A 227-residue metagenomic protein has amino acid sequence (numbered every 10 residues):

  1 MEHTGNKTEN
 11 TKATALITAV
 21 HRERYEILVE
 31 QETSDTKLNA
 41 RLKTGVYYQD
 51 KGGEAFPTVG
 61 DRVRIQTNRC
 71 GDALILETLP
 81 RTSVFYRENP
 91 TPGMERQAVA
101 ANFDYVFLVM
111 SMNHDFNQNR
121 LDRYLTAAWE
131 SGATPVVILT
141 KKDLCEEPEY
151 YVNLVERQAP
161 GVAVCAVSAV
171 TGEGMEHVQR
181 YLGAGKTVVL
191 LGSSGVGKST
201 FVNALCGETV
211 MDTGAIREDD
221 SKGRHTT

Functional and structural regions predicted by a protein language model:
M1-Q118: N-terminal accessory targeting/assembly segments
K12, G185, E208: Short coil/loop residues immediately preceding or within conserved phosphate-binding loops of NTP-utilizing enzyme
D72, G132, G161-A163, V210: A generic structural signal for alpha->beta connector loops
V99-D104, L108-P160: Phosphate-binding glycine-rich loops and their immediate beta-loop-alpha structural context
T134, K141-V196: Canonical P-loop GTPase G-domain recognition
S194, S199-T200, A204: Walker A/P-loop
E208-T227: Switch I (effector-binding) loop of TRAFAC-class P-loop GTPase G-domains
